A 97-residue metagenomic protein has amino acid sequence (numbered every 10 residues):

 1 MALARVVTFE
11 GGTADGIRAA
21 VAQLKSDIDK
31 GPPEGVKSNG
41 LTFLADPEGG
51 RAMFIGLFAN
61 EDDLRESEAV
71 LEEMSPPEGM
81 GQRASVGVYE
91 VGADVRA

Functional and structural regions predicted by a protein language model:
M1-M53, A59-E73, G79-A97: Short S/T/G/P-rich N-terminal loop/turn motif that feeds into the first structured element of a domain
